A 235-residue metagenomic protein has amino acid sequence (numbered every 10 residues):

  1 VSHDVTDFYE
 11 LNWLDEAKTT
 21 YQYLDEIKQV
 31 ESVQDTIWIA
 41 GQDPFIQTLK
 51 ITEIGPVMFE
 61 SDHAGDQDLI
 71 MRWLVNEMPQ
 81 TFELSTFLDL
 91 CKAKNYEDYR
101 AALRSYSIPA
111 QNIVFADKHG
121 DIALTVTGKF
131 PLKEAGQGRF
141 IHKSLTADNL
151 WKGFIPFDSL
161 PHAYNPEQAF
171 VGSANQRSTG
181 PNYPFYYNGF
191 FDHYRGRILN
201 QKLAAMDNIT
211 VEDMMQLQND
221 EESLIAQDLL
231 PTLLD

Functional and structural regions predicted by a protein language model:
V1-L234: Mature extracytoplasmic enzyme cores
